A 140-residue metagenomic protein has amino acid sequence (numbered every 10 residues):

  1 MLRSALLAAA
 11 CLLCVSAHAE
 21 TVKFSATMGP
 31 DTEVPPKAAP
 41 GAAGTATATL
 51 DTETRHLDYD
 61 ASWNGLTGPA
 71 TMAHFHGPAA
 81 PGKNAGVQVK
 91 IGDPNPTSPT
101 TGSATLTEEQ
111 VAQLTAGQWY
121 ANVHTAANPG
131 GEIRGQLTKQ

Functional and structural regions predicted by a protein language model:
M1-H18: Gram-negative bacterial Sec-dependent N-terminal signal peptides
H18-A73, G77-Q140: Metal-centered catalytic cores of metalloenzymes
